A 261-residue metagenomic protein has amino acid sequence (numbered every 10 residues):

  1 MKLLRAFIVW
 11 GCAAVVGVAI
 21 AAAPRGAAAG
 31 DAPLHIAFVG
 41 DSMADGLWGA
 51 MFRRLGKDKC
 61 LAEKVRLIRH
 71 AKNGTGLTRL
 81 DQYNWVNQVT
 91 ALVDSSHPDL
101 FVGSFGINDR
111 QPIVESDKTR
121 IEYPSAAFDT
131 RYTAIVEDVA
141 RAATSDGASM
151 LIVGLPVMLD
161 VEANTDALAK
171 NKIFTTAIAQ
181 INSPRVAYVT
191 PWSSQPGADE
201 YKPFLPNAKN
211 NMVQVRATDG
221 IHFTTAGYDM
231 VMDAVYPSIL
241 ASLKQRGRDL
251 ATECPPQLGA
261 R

Functional and structural regions predicted by a protein language model:
M1-F38, M43-D45, G49, C60-E63 (+2 more regions): N-terminal secretory targeting modules
D31-A126: Conserved SGNH/GDSL esterase-like catalytic core that processes O-acyl groups on lipids and polysaccharides
M43, L47, M51, W85 (+6 more regions): Stable alpha-helical elements in mature extracytoplasmic
A44, F52, G56, C60 (+7 more regions): Sec-exported extracytoplasmic/periplasmic mature domains
S104-R110, E137-N171, W192-S193: Active-site segments of SGNH/GDSL-like serine hydrolases that catalyze O-acetyl group transfer/hydrolysis on lipids
R120-V153, I181: Charged, glycine-enriched surface loops/patches that mediate electrostatic binding to polyanionic ligands
V157-R261: Catalytic His-Asp segment of secreted/periplasmic serine-dependent ester chemistry enzymes
